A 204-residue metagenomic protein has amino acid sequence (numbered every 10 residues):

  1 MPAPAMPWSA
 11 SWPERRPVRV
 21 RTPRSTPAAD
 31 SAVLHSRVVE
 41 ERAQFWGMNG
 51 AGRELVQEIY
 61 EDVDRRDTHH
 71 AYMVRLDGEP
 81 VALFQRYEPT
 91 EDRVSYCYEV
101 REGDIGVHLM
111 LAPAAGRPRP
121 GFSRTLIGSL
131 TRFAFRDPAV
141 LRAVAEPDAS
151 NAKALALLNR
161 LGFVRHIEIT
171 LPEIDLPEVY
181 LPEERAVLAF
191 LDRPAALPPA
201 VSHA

Functional and structural regions predicted by a protein language model:
M1-A28, L197-A204: Conserved N-terminal entry element of GNAT/NAT acetyltransferase domains
H69-E88: Conserved beta-hairpin
E88-P118, F122: Conserved acyl-donor/pantetheine-binding loop and adjacent beta-alpha core of acyl/acetyltransferases and related
T90, E146, V164-L181: Conserved catalytic-core motifs of GNAT/GCN5-like acyltransferases
P118-A134, A156, R160: Conserved acetyl-CoA-binding loop-helix of GNAT-fold acetyltransferases
A134-P147: Conserved GNAT acetyl-CoA-binding A-motif
V144-L155, P172: Conserved beta-strand-loop-alpha-helix junction that forms the acyl-donor binding cleft
P172-A204: C-terminal "cap" of GNAT-fold acetyltransferases
